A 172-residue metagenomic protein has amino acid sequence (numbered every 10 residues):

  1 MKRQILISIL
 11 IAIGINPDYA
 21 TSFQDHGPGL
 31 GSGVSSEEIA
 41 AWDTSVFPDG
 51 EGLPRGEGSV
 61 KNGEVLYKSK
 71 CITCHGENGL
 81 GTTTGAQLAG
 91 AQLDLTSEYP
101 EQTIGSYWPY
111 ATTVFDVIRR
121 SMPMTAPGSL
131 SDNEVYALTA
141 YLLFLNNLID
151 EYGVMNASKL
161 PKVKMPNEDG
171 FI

Functional and structural regions predicted by a protein language model:
M1-Q4: Positively charged n-region of N-terminal signal peptides that target proteins for export
S8-G14: Bacterial N-terminal signal peptides
G14-A20: C-terminal segment of classical bacterial N-terminal signal peptides
G29-L66, T82, P123-P127: Electrostatic cytochrome c docking/interface patches
V60, E64, G79-F115, A157: Gly/Gly-Pro-rich "capping" loops immediately C-terminal to redox-active cysteine motifs in periplasmic/lumenal
G63, Y67-N78, L88, L138-L142: The canonical Cys-X-X-Cys-His
W108-R119, D132, Y136-A140: An amphipathic alpha-helix signature
P127-I172: Flexible coil segments in periplasmic/lumen-exposed cytochrome c-class electron-transfer proteins
